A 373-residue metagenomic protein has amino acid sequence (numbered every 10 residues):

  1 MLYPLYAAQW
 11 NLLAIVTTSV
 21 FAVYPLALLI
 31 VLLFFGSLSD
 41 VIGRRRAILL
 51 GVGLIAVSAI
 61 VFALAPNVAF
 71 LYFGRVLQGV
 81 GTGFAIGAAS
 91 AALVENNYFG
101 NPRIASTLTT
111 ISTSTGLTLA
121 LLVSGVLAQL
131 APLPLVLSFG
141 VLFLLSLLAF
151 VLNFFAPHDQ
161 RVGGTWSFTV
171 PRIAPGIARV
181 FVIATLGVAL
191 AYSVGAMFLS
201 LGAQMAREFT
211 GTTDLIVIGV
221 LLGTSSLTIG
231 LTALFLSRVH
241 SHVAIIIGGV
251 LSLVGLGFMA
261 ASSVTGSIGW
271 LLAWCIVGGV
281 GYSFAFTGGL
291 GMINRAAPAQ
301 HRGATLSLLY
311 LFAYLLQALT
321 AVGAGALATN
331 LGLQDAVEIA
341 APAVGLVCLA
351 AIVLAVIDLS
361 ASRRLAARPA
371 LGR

Functional and structural regions predicted by a protein language model:
N11, G43, L64-A69, P132 (+1 more regions): Helix-breaking motifs and short loop linkers at transmembrane-helix boundaries and internal kinks in secondary membrane
L29-V68: Conserved MFS/SLC helix-loop-helix module at the cytosolic interface between two early adjacent transmembrane helices
S58, A69-Q78, G269-V277: Paired small-residue
G74-S112: Cytoplasmic helix-loop-helix junction between adjacent transmembrane helices in 12-TM secondary transporters
I104-F154: Helix-loop-helix hairpin linking two adjacent transmembrane segments in secondary transporters
V217-S241, G255: Transmembrane alpha-helices of Major Facilitator/SLC transporters
A244-T287: C-terminal transmembrane helical hairpin of 12-TM major facilitator-type secondary transporters
L290-A341, A351: A late C-terminal transmembrane helix in Major Facilitator Superfamily
